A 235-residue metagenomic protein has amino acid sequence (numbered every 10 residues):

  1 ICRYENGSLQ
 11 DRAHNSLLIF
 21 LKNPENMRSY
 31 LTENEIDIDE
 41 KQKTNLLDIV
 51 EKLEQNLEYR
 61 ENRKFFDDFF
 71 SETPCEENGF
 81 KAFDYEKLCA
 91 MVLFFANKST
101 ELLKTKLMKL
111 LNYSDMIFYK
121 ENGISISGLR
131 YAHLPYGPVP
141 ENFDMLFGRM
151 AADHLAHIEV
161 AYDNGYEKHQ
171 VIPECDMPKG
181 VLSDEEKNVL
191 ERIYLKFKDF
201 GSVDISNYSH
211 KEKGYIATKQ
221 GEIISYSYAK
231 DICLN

Functional and structural regions predicted by a protein language model:
I1-L9: Recognition helix of helix-turn-helix/homeodomain-like DNA-binding domains that insert into the DNA major groove
S8-L17: Short, basic-rich loop-to-helix N-cap that marks the start of a DNA-contacting helix
S16, N23-N235: Domain-edge interaction signal
